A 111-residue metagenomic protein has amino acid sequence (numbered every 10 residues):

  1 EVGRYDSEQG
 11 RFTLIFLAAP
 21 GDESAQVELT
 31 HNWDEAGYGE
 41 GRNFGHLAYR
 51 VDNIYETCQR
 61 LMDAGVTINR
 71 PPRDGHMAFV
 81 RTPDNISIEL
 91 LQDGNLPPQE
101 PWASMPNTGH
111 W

Functional and structural regions predicted by a protein language model:
E1-S24: Core segments of cupin and vicinal oxygen chelate
G3, L90-P97: Short beta->alpha transition motifs characteristic of CBS
S7-Q9, H76, E100: Positions that flank functional sites
E8-G10, E35-A36, G94-P97: Flexible, glycine-rich phosphate/dinucleotide-binding loops and adjacent beta-alpha linkers at cofactor/substrate
I15-A18, P83-I86, M105-N107: Short low-complexity, flexible loop/linker segments enriched in glycine and/or proline with clustered acidic
G21-S24, N32-S87, Q92: Vicinal oxygen chelate
N95-H110: A short, polar/charged loop-to-alpha-helix boundary motif
